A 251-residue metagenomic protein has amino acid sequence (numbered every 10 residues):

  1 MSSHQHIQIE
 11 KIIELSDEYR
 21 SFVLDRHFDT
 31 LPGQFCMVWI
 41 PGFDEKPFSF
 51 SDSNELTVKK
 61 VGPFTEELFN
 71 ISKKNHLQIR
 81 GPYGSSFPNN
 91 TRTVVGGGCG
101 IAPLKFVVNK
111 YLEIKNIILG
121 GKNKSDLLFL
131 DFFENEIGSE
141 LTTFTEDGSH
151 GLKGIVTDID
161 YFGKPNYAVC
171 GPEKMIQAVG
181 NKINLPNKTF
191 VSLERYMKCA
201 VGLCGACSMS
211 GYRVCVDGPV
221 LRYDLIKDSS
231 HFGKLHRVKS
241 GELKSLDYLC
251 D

Functional and structural regions predicted by a protein language model:
S2-N75, K122: Ferredoxin-reductase
V38, Q78-I79, M209: A generic structural signal for residues embedded in beta-strands
P41-E45, R80-S86, G233-K234: Short, charged beta-turn/beta-strand-edge "cap" motif at the junction between a beta-strand and an adjacent loop
V61-P63, G84, V220: Residue-level signature for short turns and capping positions that connect secondary-structure elements
E66-K198: FNR/FR-type flavoprotein reductase catalytic core
E173-K174, E194-P219: Local cysteine-cluster metal-coordination motifs and their immediate loop/turn environment, predominantly Fe-S cluster
S210-D217, L221-D251: Short Fe-S-cluster ligation motifs
